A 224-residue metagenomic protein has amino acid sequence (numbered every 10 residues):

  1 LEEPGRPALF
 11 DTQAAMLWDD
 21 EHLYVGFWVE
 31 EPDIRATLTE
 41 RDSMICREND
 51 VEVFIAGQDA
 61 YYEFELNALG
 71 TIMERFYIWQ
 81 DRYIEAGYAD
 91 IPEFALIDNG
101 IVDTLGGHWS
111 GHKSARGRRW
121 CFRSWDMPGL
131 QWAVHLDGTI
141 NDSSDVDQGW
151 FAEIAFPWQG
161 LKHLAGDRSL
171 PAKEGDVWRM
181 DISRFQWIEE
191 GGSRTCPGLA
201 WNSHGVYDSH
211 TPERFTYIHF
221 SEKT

Functional and structural regions predicted by a protein language model:
L1-T224: Structural preference for beta-rich elements and adjacent junctions enriched in aromatics
